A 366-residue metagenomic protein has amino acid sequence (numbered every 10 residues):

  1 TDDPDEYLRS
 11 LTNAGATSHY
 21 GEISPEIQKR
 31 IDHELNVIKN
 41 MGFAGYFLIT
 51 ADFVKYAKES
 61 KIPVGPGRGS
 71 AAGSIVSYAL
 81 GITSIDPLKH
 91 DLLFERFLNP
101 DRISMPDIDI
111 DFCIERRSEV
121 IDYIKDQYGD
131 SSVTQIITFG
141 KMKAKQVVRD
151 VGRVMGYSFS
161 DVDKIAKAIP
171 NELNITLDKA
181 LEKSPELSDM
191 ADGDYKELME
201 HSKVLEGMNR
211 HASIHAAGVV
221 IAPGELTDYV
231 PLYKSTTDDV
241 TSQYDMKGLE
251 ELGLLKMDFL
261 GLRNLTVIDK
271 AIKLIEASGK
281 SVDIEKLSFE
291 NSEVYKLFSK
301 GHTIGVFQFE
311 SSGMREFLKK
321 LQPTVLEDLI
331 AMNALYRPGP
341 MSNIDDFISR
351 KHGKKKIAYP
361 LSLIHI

Functional and structural regions predicted by a protein language model:
T1-L363: Alpha-helical scaffold/interaction cores of sigma-54-like transcription cofactors and many family A DNA polymerases
